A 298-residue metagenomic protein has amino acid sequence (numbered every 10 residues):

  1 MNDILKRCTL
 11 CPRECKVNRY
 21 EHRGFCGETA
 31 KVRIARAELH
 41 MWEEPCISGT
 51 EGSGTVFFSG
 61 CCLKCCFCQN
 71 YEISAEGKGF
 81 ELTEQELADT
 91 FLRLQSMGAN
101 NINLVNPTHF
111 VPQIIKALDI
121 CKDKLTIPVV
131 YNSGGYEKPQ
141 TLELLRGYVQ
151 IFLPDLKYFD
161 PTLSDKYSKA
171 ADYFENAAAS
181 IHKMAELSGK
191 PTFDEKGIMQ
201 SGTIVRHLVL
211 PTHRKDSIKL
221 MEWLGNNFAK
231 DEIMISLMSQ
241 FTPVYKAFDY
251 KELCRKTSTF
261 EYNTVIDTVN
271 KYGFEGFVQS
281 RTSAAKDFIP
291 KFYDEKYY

Functional and structural regions predicted by a protein language model:
M1-R23, K190-Y298: Auxiliary Fe-S-binding modules of radical SAM enzymes
E28-F152, D160-T162: Conserved Radical SAM active-site core
G54, I102, V129-Y131, F152-P154 (+3 more regions): Hydrophobic faces of well-ordered beta-strands that scaffold small-molecule active sites in alpha/beta enzyme cores
S74, V111, G135-K138, L156-F174 (+3 more regions): Conserved radical SAM core fold
L82, H109, S168-N176, T212 (+2 more regions): Alpha-helix N-cap and loop-to-helix initiation/capping positions
Q95-C121, K166, D172, H182 (+1 more regions): Conserved glycine-rich "GG(E/T)P / GGGxP" loop and the immediately following alpha-helix in the radical SAM core
A117-P128, S180-M184, T259-V265: Alpha-helix-loop-beta-strand connector modules within alpha/beta enzyme cores
D165-K196: Anionic-ligand binding region
